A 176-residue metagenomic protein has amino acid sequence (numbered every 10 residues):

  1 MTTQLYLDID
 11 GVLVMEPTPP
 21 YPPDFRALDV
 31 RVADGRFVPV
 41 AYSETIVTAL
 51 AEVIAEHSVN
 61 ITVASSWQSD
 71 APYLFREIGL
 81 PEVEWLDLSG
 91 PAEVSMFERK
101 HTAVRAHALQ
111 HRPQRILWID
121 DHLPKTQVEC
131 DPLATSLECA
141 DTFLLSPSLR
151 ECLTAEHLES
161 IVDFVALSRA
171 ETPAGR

Functional and structural regions predicted by a protein language model:
M1-T2, I61, D141, E171: Intrinsically disordered/low-complexity terminal segments and short unstructured peptides
T2-V94: Alpha-helical substrate-recognition element adjacent to the catalytic core
P72-R176: C-terminal cap/substrate-recognition subdomain and adjoining C-terminal extension of metal-dependent phosphatase-like
